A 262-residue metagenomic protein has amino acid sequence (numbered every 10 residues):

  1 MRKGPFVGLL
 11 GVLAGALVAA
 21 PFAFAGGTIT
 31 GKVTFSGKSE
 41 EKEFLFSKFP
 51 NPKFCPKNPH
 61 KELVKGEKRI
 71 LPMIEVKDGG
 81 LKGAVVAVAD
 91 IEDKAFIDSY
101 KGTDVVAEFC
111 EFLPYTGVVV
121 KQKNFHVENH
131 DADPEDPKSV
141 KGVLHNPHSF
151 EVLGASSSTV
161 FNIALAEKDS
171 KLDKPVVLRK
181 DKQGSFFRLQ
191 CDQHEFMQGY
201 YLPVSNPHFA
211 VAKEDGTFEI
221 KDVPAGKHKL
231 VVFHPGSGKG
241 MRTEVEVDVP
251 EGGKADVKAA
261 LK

Functional and structural regions predicted by a protein language model:
M1-G4: Positively charged n-region of N-terminal signal peptides that target proteins for export
G8-A20: Bacterial N-terminal signal peptides
F24-K262: Extracytoplasmic copper-binding redox domains, predominantly the cupredoxin/blue-copper superfamily
